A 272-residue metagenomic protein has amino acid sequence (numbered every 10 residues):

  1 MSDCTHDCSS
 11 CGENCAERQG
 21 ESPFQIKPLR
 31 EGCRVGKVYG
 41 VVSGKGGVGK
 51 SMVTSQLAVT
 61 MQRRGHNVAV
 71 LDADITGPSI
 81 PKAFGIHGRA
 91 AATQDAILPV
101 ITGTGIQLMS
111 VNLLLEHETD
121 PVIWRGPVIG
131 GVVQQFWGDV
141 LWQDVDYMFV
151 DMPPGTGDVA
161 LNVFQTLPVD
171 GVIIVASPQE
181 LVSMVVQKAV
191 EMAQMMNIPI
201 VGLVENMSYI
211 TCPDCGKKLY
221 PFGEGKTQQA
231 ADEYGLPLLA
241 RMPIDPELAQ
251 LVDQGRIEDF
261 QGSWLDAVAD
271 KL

Functional and structural regions predicted by a protein language model:
M1-P23, V190-L272: C-terminal lobe/tail of nucleotide-utilizing enzymes
R30-G36: Phosphate-binding P-loop
V35, G46, D72, I80 (+7 more regions): Residue-level signature of catalytic and energy-coupling elements of molecular machines, predominantly ATP/GTP-dependent
K37-I75, V190, M196: Walker A/P-loop phosphate-binding motif and the immediately C-terminal alpha-helix
N67-V68, A73-E118, I123, G130: Phosphate-binding loop that captures ATP/GTP phosphates
M109, M152, Q165, V201 (+1 more regions): Glycine-rich phosphate-binding loops of nucleotide-dependent enzymes
L115-V163: Phosphate-binding/switch loop-helix module in NTP-utilizing enzymes
Q143-V150, T156, P168-A189: Conserved Switch II/interswitch segment of TRAFAC-class P-loop GTPases
